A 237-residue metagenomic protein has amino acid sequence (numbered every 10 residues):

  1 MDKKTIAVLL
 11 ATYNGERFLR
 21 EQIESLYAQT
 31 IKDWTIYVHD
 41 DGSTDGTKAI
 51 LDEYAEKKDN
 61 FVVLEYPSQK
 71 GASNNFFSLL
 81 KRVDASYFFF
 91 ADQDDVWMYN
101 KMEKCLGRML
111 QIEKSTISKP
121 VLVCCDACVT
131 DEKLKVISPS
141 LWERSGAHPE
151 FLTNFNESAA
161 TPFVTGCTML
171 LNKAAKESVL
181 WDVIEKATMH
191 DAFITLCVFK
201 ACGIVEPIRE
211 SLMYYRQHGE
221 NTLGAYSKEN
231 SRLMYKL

Functional and structural regions predicted by a protein language model:
M1-K228: Nucleotide-sugar donor-binding/catalytic module of glycosyltransferases that assemble extracellular/cell-envelope
A225-L237: A solvent-exposed, charged loop/short amphipathic helix patch at secondary-structure junctions
